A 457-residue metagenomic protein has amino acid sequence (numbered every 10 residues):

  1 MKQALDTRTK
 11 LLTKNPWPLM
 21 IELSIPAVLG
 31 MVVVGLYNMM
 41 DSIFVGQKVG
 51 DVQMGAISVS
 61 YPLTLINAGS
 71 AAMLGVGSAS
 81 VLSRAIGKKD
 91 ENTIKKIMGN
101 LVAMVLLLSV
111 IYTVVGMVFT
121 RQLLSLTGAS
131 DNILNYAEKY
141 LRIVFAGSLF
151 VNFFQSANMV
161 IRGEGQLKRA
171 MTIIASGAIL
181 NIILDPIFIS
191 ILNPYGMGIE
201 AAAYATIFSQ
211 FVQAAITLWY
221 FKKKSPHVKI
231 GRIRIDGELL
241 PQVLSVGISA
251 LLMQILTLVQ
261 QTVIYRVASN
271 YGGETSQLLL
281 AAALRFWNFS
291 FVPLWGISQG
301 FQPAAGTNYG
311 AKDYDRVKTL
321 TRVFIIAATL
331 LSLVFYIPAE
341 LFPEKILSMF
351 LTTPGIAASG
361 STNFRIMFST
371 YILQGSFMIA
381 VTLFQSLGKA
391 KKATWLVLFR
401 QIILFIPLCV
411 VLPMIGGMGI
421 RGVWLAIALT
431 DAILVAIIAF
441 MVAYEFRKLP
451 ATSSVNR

Functional and structural regions predicted by a protein language model:
M1-S24, L82-L149, P194-I248, A305-T370 (+1 more regions): Short alpha-helical transmembrane segments in multi-pass integral membrane proteins
L11-K48, P62-G77, V81, L106-T113 (+4 more regions): N-terminal transmembrane alpha-helices
E22-D41, I143, G177, S209-Q213 (+4 more regions): Transmembrane helical elements of multi-pass membrane transporters/channels
L36-M54, L124-D131, I187-M197, L258-F289 (+3 more regions): Helix-terminus/linker motif at the lipid-water interface of multi-pass membrane proteins
D51-P62, L141, A203, E274-F289 (+2 more regions): Small-residue hotspots at the loop-to-helix junctions and early N-terminal turns of transmembrane alpha-helices
M54-V114, V151-A170, L279-I337, L341-P343 (+2 more regions): Small-residue-rich hydrophobic transmembrane alpha-helices
I66-G69, N181-P186, A214-L218, F289-V292 (+3 more regions): Hydrophobic transmembrane alpha-helices of multi-pass small-molecule transporters
G75, V144-R162, A170-A178, A202-T217 (+4 more regions): Short runs within selected transmembrane alpha-helices of multi-pass transporters and secretion channels
